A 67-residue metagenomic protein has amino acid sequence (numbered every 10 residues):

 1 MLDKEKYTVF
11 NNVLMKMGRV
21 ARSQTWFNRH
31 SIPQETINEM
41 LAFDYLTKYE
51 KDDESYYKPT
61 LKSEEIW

Functional and structural regions predicted by a protein language model:
M1-E35: Short amphipathic alpha-helical interface segments
T8-N12, L41, E64-I66: Intrinsically disordered and other compositionally biased segments
N12-M15, K48-E50, L61-K62: Short linear sequence elements within intrinsically disordered, low-complexity coil regions
Q24-T25, A42, L61: Surface-exposed beta-strand edges and their flanking turn/coil or helix-capping segments
L41-K51: A short, conserved structural fragment
K51-W67: Short, cationic-aromatic polyanion-contact patches
